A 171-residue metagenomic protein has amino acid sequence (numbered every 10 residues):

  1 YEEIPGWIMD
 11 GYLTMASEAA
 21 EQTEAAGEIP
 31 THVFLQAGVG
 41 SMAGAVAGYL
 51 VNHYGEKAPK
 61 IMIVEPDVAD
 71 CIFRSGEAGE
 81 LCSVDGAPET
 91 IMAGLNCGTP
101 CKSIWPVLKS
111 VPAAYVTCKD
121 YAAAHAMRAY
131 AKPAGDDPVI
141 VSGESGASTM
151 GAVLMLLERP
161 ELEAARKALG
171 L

Functional and structural regions predicted by a protein language model:
E2-S110, M155-L171: Glycine-rich phosphate/pyrophosphate-binding loop at beta-loop-alpha junctions
M15, P100-L169: Active-site-adjacent helical/loop segments in soluble small-molecule enzymes
